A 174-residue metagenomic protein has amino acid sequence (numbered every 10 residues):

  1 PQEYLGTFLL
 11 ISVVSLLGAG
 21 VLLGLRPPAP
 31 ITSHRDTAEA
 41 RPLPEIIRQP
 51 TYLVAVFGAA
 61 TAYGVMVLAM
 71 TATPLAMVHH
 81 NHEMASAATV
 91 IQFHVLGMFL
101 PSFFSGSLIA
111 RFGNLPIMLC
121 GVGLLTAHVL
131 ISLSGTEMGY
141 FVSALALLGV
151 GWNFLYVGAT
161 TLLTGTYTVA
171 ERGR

Functional and structural regions predicted by a protein language model:
S12-S33: C-terminal membrane-cytosol helix-exit motif in multi-pass small-molecule transporters
P27-V56: Juxtamembrane intracellular "pre-TM" segments in multi-pass secondary transporters
R48-A69, A146: Pair of pore-lining "gating" transmembrane helices in MFS-fold secondary transporters
T71-V90: Short amphipathic helix-loop junctions that connect adjacent transmembrane helices in Major Facilitator Superfamily/SLC
L100-N114: Helix-to-loop junctions at the C-terminal end of transmembrane segments in multipass secondary transporters
P116-I131: Structural signature of the two symmetry-related core transmembrane helices
L133-A144: Helix-loop junctions at membrane interfaces in 12-TM secondary transporters
F154-Y167: Intracellular juxtamembrane helix-capping segments at the cytosolic ends of symmetry-related transmembrane helices
